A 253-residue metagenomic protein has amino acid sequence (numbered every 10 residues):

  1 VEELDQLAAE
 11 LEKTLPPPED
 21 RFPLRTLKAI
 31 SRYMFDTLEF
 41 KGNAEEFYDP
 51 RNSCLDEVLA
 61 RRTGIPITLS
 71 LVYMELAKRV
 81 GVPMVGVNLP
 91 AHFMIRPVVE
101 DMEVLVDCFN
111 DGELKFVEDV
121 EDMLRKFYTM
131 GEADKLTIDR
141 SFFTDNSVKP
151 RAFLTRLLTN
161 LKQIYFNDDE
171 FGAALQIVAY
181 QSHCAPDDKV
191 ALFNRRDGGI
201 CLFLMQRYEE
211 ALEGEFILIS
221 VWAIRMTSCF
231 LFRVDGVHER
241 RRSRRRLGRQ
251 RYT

Functional and structural regions predicted by a protein language model:
V1-T253: A structural boundary/capping signal
